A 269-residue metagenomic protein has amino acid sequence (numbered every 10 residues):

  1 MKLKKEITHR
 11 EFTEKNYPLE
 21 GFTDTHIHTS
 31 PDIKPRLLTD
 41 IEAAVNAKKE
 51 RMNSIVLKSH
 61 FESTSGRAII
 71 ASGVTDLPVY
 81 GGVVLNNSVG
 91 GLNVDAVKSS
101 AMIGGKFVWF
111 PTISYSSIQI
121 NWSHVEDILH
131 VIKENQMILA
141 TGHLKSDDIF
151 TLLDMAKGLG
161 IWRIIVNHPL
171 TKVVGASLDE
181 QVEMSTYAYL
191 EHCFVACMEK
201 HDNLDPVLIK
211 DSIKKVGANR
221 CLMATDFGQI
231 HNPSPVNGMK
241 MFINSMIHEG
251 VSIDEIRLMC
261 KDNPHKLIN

Functional and structural regions predicted by a protein language model:
M1-D76: An N-terminally biased module of ancient metal coordination in phosphate/nucleic-acid-related enzymes
I7, F12, M239-N269: Mid-to-C-terminal alpha-helical segments outside catalytic/metal-binding sites
N16, K48, R67-D76, V97-G105 (+4 more regions): Acidic (Asp/Glu)-rich catalytic clusters
T23-I27, I55-L57, V79-V83, V108-F110 (+4 more regions): Hydrophobic faces of well-ordered beta-strands that scaffold small-molecule active sites in alpha/beta enzyme cores
H28-S30, H60-E62, G82-S88, P111-Y115 (+4 more regions): Active-site beta-loop-alpha junctions enriched in small/polar residues
L38-E42, V94-D95, N121-D127, L178-Q181 (+2 more regions): Charged helix-capping and loop-helix junction motifs
V74-N167, V173-V174: Extended substrate/RNA-proximal surfaces in nucleic-acid metabolism proteins
A218-P235: Short acidic/histidine-rich active-site segments
